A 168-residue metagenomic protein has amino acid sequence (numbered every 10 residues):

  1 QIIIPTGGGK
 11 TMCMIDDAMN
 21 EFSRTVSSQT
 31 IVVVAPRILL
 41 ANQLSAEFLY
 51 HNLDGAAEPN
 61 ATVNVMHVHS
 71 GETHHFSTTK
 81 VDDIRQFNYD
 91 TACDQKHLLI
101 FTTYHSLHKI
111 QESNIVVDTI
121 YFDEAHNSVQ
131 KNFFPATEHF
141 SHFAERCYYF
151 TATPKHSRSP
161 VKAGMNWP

Functional and structural regions predicted by a protein language model:
Q1-D17: Walker A/P-loop
T11-C13, S27-N52: Conserved Walker A/P-loop ATP-binding site and its immediately adjacent core in helicase/helicase-like ATPase domains
T30, Q95-L99, V116-T119, A144-Y148: Loop/turn-to-beta-strand initiation segments
R37, F101-S106, F150-P154: A short beta-strand-to-loop transition that corresponds to the Sensor-1 phosphate-sensing loop of AAA+ P-loop ATPases
L39-K80: Conserved helix-turn-beta segment of the N-terminal RecA-like "Helicase ATP-binding" lobe in SF1/SF2 helicases
L44, H108-S113, E124-T137: Conserved ATPase-coupling elements of RecA-like P-loop NTPase cores
A92-I110: Conserved two-lobed SF2 helicase motor
N127-P168: Post-DEXD/H (motif II) to motif III coupling segment of the RecA-like Helicase ATP-binding lobe
